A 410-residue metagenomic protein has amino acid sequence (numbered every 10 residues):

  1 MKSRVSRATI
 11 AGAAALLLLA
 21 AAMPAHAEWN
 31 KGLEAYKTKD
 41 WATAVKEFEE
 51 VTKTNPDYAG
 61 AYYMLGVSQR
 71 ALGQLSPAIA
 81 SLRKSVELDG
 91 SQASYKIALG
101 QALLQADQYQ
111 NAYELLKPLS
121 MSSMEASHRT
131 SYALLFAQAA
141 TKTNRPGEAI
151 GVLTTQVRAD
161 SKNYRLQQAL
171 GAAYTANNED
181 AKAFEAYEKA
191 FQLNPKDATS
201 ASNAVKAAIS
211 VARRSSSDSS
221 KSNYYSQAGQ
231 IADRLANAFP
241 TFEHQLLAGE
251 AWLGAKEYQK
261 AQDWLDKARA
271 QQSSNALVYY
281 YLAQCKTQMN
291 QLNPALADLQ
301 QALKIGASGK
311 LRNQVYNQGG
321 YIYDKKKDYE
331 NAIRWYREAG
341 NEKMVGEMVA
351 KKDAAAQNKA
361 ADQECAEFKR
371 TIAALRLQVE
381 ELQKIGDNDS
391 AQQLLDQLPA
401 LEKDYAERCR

Functional and structural regions predicted by a protein language model:
H26, G60, S94, S127-S131 (+7 more regions): Start-of-helix register in tetratricopeptide repeats
L33, V67, Q101, Q138 (+8 more regions): Residue-level recognition of tetratricopeptide repeat
K37-T38, A71-Q74, Q105-A106, Q138-T143 (+6 more regions): Register position in tetratricopeptide repeats
E50-V51, K84-S85, P118-S122, T155-Q156 (+5 more regions): Canonical positions in the second alpha-helix
T54, L88, S122-E125, A159 (+5 more regions): Structural marker of alpha-solenoid helical repeat scaffolds
M64-V67, A71, A98, S131-L135 (+6 more regions): Canonical tetratricopeptide repeat
